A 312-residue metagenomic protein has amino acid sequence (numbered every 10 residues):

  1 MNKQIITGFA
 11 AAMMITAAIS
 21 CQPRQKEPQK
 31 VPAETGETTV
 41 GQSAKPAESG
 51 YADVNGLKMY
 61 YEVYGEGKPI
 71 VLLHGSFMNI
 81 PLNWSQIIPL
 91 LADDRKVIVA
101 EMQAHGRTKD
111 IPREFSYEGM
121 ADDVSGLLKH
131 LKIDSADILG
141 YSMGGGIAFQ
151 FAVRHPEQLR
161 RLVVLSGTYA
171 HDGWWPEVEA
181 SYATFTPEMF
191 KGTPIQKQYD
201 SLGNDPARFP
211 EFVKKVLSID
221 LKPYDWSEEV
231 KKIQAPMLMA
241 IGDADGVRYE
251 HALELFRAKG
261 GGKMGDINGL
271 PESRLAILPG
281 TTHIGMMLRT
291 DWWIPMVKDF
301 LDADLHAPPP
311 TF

Functional and structural regions predicted by a protein language model:
N2-I6, C21-I70, D94-R95, D302-F312: Alpha/beta-hydrolase fold catalytic core
L57-K109: Conserved HGGG/HGGXW glycine-rich cap/lid loop of the alpha/beta-hydrolase fold
V99-L139: Active-site loop/oxyanion-hole signature of alpha/beta-hydrolase fold enzymes
G146-R154, R160-Q196: Flexible "cap/lid" loop of the alpha/beta hydrolase fold
V213-E229: Active-site nucleophile elbow and catalytic-triad environment of alpha/beta-hydrolase enzymes
I233, M239-I241: Short beta-strand/loop motif that positions the catalytic acidic residue of the alpha/beta-hydrolase fold
G246-E254, M286: Conserved alpha/beta-hydrolase "acid-adjacent" motif
P271-F312: Catalytic active-site module of serine/aspartate enzymes centered on a nucleophile-bearing elbow/loop
